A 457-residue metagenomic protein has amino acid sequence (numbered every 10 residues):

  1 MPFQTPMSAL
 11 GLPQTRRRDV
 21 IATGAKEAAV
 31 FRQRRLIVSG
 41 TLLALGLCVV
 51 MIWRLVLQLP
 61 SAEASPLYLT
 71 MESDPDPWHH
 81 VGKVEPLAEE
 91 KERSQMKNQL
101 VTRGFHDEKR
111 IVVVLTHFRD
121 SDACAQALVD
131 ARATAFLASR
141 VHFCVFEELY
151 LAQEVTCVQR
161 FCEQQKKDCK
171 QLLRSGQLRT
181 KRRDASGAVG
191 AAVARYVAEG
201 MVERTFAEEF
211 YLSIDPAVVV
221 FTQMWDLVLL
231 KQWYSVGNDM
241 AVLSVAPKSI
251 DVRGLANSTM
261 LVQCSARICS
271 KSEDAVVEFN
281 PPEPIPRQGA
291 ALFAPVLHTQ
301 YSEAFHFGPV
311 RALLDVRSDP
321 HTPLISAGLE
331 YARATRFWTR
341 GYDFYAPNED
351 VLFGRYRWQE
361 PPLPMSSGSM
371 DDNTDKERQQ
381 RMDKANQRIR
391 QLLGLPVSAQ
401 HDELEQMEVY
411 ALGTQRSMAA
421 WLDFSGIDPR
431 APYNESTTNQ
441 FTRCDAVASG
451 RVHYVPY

Functional and structural regions predicted by a protein language model:
P2-F3, G11, R16, G24-A29 (+9 more regions): Terminal low-complexity segments of carbohydrate-biosynthetic enzymes
H106-D107, L128-R140, Y234-S235: Short, acidic, metal-binding catalytic loop of nucleotide-sugar glycosyltransferases
K109-V114, D130, H142-C144, A332: Cell-envelope/extracellular polymer assembly enzymes that use nucleotide-activated donors
V112-D120, T134, F146-E147: A conserved hydrophobic helix/loop-capping motif in glycosyltransferases and polysaccharide synthases
S139-A152: Short beta-strand/loop segment that forms part of the nucleotide-sugar
A152-E209: Active-site-proximal specificity loops/subdomain of glycosyltransferases
A185-G190, A194-R195, E199-V202, L212 (+2 more regions): Conserved catalytic core of nucleotide-sugar-dependent glycosyltransferases
L229, A312, P323-N348: A short, conserved alpha-helix in the catalytic core of glycosyltransferases
